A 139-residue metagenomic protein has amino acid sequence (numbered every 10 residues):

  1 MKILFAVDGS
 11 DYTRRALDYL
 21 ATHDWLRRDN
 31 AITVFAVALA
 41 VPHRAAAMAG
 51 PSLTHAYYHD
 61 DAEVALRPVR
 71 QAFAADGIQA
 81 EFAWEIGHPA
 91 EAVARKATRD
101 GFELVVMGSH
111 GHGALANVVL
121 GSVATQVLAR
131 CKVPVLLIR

Functional and structural regions predicted by a protein language model:
M1-K2, R139: Absolute protein N-terminus
K2-S52, D76: Small/aliphatic-rich secondary-structure junction motif
A21, E63, R67-A74: Class I S-adenosyl-L-methionine
T33-F35, E81-E85, L136: General small-molecule cofactor/ligand-binding pocket signal
S52-V64: A short acidic, glycine-rich active-site loop that binds or catalyzes chemistry on phosphate/adenosine moieties
Q71-V105: Structural beta-alpha unit
R95-R139: Gly/Ser-rich helix-loop-strand patches that form or flank binding pockets for ribonucleotide-derived cofactors
